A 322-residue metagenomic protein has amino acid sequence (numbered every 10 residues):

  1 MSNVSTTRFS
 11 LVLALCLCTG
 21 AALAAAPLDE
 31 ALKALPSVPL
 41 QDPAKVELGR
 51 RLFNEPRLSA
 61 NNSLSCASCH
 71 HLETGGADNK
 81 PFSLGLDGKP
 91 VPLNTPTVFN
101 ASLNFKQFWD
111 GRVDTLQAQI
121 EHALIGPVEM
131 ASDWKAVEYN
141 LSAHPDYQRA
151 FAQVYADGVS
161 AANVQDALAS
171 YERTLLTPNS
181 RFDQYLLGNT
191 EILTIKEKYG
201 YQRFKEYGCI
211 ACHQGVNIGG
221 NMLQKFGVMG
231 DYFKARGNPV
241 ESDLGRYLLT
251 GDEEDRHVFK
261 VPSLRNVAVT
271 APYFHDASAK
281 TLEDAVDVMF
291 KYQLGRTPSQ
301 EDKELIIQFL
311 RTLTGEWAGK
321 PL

Functional and structural regions predicted by a protein language model:
S2-V12: Bacterial N-terminal signal peptides that target proteins for export
S5-T6, L23-L322: Periplasmic c-type cytochrome electron-transfer domains
S10-G20: Bacterial N-terminal signal peptides
